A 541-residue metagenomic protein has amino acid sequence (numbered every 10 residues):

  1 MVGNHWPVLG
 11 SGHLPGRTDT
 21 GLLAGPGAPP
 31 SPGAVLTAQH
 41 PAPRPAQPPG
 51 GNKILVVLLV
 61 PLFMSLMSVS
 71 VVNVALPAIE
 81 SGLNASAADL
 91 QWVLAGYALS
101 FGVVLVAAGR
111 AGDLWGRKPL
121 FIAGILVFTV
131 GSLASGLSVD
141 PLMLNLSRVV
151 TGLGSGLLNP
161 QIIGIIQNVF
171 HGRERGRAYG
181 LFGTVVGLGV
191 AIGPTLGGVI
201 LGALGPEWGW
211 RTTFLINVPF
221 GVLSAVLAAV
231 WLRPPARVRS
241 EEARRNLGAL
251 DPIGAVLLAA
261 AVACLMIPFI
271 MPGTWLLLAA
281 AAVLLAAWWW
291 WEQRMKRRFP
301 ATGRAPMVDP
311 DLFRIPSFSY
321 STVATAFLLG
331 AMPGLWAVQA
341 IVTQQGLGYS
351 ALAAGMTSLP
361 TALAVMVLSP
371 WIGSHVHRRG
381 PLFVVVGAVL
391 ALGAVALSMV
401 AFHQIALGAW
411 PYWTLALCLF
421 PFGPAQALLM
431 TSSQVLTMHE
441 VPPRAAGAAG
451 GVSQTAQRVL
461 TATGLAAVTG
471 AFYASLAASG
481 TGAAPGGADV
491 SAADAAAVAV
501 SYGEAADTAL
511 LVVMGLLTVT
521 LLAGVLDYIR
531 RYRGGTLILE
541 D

Functional and structural regions predicted by a protein language model:
V2-I54, W231-R233, F269, A493-D541: Transmembrane-helix exit segments and adjacent C-terminal regions of multi-pass membrane proteins
L9, L14-V230: Transmembrane-helix bundle of Major Facilitator Superfamily
G51-M67, V72-V74, P300-S479, Y502-G535: 12-transmembrane solute porter fold
S65, L94-Y97, F101, G152 (+8 more regions): Structural signature of transmembrane alpha-helices in multi-pass secondary transporters
I79-E80, A111-G112, V199-G205, F269 (+4 more regions): Interfacial helix-cap and linker-helix signal at transmembrane-aqueous boundaries of multi-pass secondary transporters
P160, V186-G198, V262, S369 (+1 more regions): Glycine/proline-centered helix-kink
G202-I216, M271-T274, A474-M514: A membrane-interface helix-boundary motif in multi-pass transporters
G202-V323, A331, R530: Hydrophobic transmembrane-helix bundles of small-molecule transporters
